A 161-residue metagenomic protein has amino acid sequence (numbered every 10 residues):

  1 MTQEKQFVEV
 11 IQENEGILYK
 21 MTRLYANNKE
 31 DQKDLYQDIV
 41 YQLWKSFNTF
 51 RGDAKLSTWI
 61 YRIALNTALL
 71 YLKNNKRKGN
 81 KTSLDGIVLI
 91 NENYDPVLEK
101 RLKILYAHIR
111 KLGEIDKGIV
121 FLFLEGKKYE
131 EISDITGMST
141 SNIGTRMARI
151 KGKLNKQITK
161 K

Functional and structural regions predicted by a protein language model:
M1-K20, L24, K33: A short, charge-rich alpha-helical start-of-domain segment used by transcription regulators
V10-I11, Y19, K29-S46: Conserved RNAP core-binding helix
E15, Y19, V40, G113 (+2 more regions): C-terminal flanking helix
D34-Y41, A54-N66: Structural recognition of an alpha-helix C-terminal capping motif at a helix-to-coil junction
I39, I63, I119-V120, I132-S133 (+1 more regions): Hydrophobic positions on the alpha-helical face of helix-turn-helix-like DNA-binding modules
T49-R51, R62-T82, L98: Arg/Lys-rich amphipathic alpha helix in sigma70-family domain 2
L89-I119, E125-G137: Amphipathic alpha-helical segment used for protein-protein interaction
I135-K161: DNA-recognition helix of helix-turn-helix
